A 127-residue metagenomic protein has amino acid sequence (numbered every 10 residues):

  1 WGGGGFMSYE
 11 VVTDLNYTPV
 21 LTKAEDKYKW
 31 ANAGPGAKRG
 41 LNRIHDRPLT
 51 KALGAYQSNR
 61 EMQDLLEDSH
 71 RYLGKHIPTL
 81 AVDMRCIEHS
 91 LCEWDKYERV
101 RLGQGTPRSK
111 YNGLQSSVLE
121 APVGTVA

Functional and structural regions predicted by a protein language model:
W1: Extended, structured, electrostatic nucleic-acid-contact surfaces
Y9, T13-A127: C-terminal accessory module of base-excision DNA glycosylases/AP lyases that mediates lesion recognition and DNA
